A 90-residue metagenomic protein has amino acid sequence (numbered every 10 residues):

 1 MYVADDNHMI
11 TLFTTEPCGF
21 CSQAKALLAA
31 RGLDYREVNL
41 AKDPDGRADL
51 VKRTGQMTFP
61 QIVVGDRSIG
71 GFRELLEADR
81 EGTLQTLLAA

Functional and structural regions predicted by a protein language model:
M1-A4, P60, L76: Short secondary-structure boundary/capping segments
Y2-D34: Local sequence-structure signature of Cys/Sec-based thiol-disulfide redox active-site neighborhoods
I10-T14, R53, G82: Intrinsically disordered/low-complexity terminal segments and short unstructured peptides
E16-G19, M57, L75, D79: Residue-level signal for short amphipathic helical patches enriched in basic/charged and nearby hydrophobic residues
Q23-A24, G46, G71, R80: Amphipathic alpha-helical interface surfaces
A29-R36, R47-F59, V63-I69, R73: Structural alpha/beta surface segment adjacent to cysteine/selenocysteine redox centers across thiol/disulfide enzymes
N39-M57, T83, L87-A90: Thioredoxin-like thiol-disulfide oxidoreductase module
V64-A90: Non-catalytic, surface beta->alpha helical segment in thiol-disulfide oxidoreductase systems
